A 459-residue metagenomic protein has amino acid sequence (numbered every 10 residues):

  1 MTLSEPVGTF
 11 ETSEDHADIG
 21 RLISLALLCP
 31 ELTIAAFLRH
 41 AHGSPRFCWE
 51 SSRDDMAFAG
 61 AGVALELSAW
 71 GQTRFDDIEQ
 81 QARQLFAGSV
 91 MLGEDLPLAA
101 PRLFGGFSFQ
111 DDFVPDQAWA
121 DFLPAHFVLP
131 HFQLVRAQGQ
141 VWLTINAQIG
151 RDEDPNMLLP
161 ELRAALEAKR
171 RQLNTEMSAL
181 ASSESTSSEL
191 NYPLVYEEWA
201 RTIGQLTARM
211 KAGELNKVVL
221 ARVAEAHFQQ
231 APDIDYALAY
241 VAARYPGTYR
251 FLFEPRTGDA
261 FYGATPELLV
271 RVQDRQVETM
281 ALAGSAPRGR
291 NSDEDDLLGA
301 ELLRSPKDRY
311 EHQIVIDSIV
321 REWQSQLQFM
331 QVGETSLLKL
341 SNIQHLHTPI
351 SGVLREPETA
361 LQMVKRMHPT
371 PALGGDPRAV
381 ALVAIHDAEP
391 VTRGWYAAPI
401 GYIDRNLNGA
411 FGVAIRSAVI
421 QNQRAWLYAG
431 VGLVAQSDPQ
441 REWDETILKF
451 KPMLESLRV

Functional and structural regions predicted by a protein language model:
M1-Q72: An N-terminal JmjN-like helical accessory module and its immediate linker preceding a catalytic domain
M1-S24, Q138-Q172, A264, L268-P349 (+1 more regions): Cytosolic ligand/metal-binding cores
L27, Y192-Y196, H227-A231, R288 (+6 more regions): Hydrophobic alpha-helical scaffolding
F47, F104-G105, Y249-E254, R393-G401: A short glycine-rich, hydrophobically flanked beta-strand micro-motif that places a catalytic Asp/Glu for divalent metal
R83-K217, A221-E225, Q326-Q328: Non-catalytic accessory segments adjacent to catalytic cores
F132-V135, R250-L252, F261-Y262, L268-L269 (+2 more regions): Short beta-strand scaffold segments in enzyme catalytic cores
A179-L268, H312-V315, I319, Q326 (+3 more regions): Active-site pocket-lining segments that scaffold enzyme catalytic pockets across diverse folds
P349-V459: Conserved hydrophobic core element of enzyme catalytic domains
